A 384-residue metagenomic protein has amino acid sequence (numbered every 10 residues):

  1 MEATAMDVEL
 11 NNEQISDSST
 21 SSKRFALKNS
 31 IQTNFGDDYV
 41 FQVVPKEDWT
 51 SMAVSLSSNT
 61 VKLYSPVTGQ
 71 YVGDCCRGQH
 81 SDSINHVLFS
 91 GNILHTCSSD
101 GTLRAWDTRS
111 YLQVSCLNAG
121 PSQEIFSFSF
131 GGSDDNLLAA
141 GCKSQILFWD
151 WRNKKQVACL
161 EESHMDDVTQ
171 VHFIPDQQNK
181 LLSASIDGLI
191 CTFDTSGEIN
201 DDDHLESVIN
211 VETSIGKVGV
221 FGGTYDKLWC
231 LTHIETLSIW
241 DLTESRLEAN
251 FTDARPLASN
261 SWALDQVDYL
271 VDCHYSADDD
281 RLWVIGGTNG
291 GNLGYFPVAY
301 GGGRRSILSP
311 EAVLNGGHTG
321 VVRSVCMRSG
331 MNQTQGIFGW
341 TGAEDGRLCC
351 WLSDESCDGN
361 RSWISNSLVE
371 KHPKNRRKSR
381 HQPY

Functional and structural regions predicted by a protein language model:
M1-T20, I364-Y384: Sequence/structural signature of beta-propeller modules and their immediately flanking N-terminal secretory/stalk
D7-D38, T68-Q70, R305-L314: A short helix->beta-strand "capping" segment at the edge of beta-propeller domains
N29-F35, Y71-Q79, Q113-G120, A158-S163 (+4 more regions): Short C-terminal beta-strands that terminate individual repeats in beta-propeller domains, predominantly WD40 blades
Q32-N59, C273: Beta-strand-rich domains and repeat architectures in extracellular enzymes and scaffolds, especially beta-propellers
M52-D74, G303-R304, L348-W351: Beta-propeller domains
L56, S98, C142, S185 (+4 more regions): Recurrent small/Gly-Pro-centered beta-turn motifs in extracellular repeat architectures
I84-L270: WD40 beta-propeller repeat blades
T195-I337, T341, C350-G359, I364-S365: Structured C-terminal portions of repeat-based eukaryotic scaffold domains
